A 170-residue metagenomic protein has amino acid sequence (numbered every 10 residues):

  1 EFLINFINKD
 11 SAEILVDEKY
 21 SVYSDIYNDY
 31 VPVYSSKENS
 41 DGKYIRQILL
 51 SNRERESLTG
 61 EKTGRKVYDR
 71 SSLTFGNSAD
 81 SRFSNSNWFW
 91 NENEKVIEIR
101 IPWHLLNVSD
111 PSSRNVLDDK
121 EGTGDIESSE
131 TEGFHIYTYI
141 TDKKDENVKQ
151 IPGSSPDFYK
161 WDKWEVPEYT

Functional and structural regions predicted by a protein language model:
E1-N8, A12, P102, F134-T138 (+1 more regions): Hydrophobic alpha-helical membrane-spanning segments
E1-N87: Extracellular/luminal beta-rich ligand-recognition and adhesion surfaces characterized by aromatic-Gly/Pro-enriched
N39, S57, E61, L73 (+4 more regions): Generic detector of intrinsically disordered, low-complexity, polar/charged segments
S81-F83, V96, S154-D157: Intrinsically disordered, low-complexity regions enriched in Ser/Pro/Gly/Gln/His and often acidic
N87-K95: Short, ordered beta-strand-loop transition motifs
K95-W103: Short, well-ordered beta-strand segments enriched in hydrophobic/aromatic residues
L106-T170: Acidic/polar low-complexity flexible segments
